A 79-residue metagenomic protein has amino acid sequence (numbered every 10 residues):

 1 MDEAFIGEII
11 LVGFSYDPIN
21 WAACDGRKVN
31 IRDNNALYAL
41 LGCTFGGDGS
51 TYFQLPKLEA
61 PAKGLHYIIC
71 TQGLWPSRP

Functional and structural regions predicted by a protein language model:
M1-P79: Low-complexity Ser/Thr/Gly/Asn-rich repetitive segments
